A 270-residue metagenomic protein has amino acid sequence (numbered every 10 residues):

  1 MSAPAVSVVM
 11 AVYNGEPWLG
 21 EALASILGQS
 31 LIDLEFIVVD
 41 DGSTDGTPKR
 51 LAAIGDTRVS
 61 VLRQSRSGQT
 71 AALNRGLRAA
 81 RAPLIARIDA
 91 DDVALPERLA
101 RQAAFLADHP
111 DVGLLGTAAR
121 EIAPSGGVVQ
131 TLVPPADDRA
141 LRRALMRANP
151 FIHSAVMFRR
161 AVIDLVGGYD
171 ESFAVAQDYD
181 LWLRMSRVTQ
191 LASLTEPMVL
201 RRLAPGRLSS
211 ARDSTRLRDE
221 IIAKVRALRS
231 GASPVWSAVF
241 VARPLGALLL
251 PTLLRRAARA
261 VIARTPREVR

Functional and structural regions predicted by a protein language model:
M1-D213: Nucleotide-sugar donor-binding/catalytic module of glycosyltransferases that assemble extracellular/cell-envelope
F173, D180, R187-R270: C-terminal subregions of glycosyltransferases and related glycan-biosynthesis enzymes
